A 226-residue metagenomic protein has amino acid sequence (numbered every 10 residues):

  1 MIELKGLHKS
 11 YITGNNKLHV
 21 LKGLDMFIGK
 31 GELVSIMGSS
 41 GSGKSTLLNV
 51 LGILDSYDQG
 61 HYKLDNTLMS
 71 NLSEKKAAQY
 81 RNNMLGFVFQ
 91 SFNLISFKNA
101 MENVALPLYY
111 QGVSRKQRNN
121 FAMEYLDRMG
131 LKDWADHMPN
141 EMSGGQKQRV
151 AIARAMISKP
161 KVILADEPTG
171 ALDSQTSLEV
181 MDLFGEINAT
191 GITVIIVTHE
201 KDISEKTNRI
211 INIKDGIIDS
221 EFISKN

Functional and structural regions predicted by a protein language model:
I2-I213: ABC family nucleotide-binding domain
I210-F222: H-loop (His-switch) and adjacent beta-strand-loop-beta switch element of ABC-type ATPase nucleotide-binding domains
K225-N226: ABC ATPase nucleotide-binding domains
